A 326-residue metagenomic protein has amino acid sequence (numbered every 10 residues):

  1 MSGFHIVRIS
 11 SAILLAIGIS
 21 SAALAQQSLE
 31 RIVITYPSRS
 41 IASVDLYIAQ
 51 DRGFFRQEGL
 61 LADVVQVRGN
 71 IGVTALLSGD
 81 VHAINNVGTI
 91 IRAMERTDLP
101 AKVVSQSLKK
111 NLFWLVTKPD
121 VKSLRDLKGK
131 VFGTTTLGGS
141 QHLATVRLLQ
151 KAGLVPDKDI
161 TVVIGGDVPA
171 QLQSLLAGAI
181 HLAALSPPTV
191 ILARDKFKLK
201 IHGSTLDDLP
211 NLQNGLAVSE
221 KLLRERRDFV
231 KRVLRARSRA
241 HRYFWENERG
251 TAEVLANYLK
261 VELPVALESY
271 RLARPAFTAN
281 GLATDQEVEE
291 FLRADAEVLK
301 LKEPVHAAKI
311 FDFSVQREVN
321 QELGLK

Functional and structural regions predicted by a protein language model:
M1-I6: N-terminal secretory signal peptides that target proteins for export/translocation
R8-S21: Bacterial N-terminal signal peptides
Q26-D167, S174-A177, H181-P187, L199-S204 (+1 more regions): Short, glycine-/small- and polar/acidic-enriched structural segments that line small-molecule recognition paths
Y36, S107-T117, K196-R226, V230 (+3 more regions): Periplasmic-binding protein-like
R52-G53, T74, S78, K102 (+13 more regions): Solvent-exposed, polar/charged alpha-helical surfaces in well-ordered, non-transmembrane soluble domains, broadly
G88-T89, V168-L259: Pocket-lining segment of extracytoplasmic ligand-binding domains
E225-E303: Secondary-structure end/capping motifs
L292-K326: Conserved C-terminal helix/tail region of periplasmic/extracytoplasmic solute-binding proteins
